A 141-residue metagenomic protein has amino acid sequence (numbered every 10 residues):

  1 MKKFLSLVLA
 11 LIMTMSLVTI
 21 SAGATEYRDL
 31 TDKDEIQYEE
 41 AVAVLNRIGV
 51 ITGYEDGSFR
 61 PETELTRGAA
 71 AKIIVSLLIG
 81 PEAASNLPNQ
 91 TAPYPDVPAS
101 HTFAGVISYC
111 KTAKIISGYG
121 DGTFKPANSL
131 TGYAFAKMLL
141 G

Functional and structural regions predicted by a protein language model:
F4-E39, T52-G105, A113-Y133, G141: Feature responds to low-complexity, polar/acidic, surface-exposed segments characteristic of secreted/exported proteins
V42-I51: Mature N-terminal segment immediately following signal peptide/propeptide cleavage in secreted/periplasmic
